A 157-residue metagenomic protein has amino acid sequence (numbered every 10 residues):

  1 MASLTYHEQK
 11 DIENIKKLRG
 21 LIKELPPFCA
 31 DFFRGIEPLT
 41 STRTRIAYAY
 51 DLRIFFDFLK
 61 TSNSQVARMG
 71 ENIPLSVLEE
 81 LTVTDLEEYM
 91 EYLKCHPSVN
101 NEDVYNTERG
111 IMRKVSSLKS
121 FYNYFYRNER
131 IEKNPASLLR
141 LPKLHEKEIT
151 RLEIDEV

Functional and structural regions predicted by a protein language model:
M1-I46, T61: N-terminal DNA-binding module of tyrosine recombinases/phage integrases
F28-R43, R53-E148: N-terminal core-binding DNA-recognition domain of tyrosine recombinases/integrases
E153: Short, conserved phosphate/pyrophosphate- and ester-handling motifs at nucleotide-, phospho-/glycolipid
V157: Active-site neighborhoods of enzymes that stabilize oxyanions during catalysis
